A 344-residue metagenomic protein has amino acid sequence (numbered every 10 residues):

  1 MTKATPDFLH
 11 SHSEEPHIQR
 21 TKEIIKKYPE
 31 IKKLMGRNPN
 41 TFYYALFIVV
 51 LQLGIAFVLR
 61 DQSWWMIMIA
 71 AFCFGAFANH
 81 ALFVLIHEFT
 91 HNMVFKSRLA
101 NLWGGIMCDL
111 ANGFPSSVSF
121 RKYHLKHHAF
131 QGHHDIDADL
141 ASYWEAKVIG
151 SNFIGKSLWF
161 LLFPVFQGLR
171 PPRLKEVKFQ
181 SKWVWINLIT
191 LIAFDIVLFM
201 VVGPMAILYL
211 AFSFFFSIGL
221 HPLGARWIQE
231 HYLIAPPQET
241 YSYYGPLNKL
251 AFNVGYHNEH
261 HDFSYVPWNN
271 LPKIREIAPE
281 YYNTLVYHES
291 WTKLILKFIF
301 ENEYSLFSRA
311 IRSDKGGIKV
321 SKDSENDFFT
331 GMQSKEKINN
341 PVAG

Functional and structural regions predicted by a protein language model:
M1-G75, L110-Y209, N269-N270, R275-G344: Non-catalytic, topology-defining segments of multipass membrane proteins
F57, F95-K96, I136, E239 (+2 more regions): Short, function-defining helix-loop hinge/capping sites that tune catalysis or transport
A76-I86, S116-V118, P164-L169, L210-P236 (+1 more regions): Transmembrane alpha-helical segments that form the membrane-embedded catalytic/substrate-channel core of multi-pass
L82-H91, F120-G132, R226-L233, L250-V266 (+1 more regions): Histidine-centered catalytic micro-motifs
E88-G104, I136-A141: Aspartate-rich (DDxxD/NDxxD/DxxxD) Mg2+/diphosphate-binding motifs and their adjoining helix-loop segments
F95-W103, S119, F216, N270: Short acidic-hydrophobic sequence patches enriched in Asp/Glu that either
L102, I106-M107, E239-A251: Membrane-cytosol interface motif
